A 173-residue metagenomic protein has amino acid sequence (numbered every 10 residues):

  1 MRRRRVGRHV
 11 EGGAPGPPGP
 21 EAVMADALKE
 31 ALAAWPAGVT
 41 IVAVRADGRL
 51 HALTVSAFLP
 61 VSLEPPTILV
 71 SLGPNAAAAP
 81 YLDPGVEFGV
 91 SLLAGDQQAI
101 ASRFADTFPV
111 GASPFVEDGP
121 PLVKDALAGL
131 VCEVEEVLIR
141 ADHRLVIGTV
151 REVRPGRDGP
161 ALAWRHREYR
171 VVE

Functional and structural regions predicted by a protein language model:
R2-E173: Basic, polyanion-binding surface patches
